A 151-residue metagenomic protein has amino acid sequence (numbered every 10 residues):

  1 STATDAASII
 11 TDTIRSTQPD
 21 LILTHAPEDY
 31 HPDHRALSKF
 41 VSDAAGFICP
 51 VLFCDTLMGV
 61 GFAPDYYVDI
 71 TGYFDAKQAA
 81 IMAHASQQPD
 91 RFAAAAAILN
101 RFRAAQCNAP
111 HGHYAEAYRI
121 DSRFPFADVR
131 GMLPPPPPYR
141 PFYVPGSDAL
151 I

Functional and structural regions predicted by a protein language model:
S1-P50, M58-V60, P110-H113, M132-I151: Active-site beta-strand->loop->alpha-helix modules in alpha/beta enzyme cores, enriched in Gly/His/Asp(Glu)
L23, L52-C54, Y66-V68: Hydrophobic/aromatic beta-strand patches that form the interior of the parallel beta-sheet core in alpha/beta enzyme
D43-I48, H84-Q87, F102: Phosphate/oxyanion-binding loops and surfaces in catalytic or ligand/nucleic-acid-binding neighborhoods
T56, I70-G72, I120: Active-site donor-binding loop signature of nucleotide-sugar glycosyltransferases
M58-I70: Phosphate-binding/catalytic loops
M58-V60, F74, P125: Residue-level detector of flexible, active-site-proximal loop/helix-junction positions within diverse enzyme catalytic
F74-I98: A charged, well-structured terminal subsegment
F92-F126: Short, active-site-adjacent segments that bind or coordinate small-molecule cofactors and metal centers
